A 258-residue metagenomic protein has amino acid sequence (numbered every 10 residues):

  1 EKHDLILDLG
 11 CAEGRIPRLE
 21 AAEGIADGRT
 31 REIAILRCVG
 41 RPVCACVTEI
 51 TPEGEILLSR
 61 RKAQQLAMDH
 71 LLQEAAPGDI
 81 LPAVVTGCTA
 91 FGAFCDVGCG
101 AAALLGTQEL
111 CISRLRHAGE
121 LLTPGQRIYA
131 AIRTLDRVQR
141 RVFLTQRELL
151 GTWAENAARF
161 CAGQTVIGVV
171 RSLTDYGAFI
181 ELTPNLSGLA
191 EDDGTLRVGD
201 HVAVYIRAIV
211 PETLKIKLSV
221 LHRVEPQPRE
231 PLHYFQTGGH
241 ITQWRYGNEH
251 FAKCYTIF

Functional and structural regions predicted by a protein language model:
E1-I6, T30-E32, R37-I56, P82 (+5 more regions): OB-fold/S1-family RNA-binding modules
I6-G10, R15-L19, L57-R61, F94-G98 (+5 more regions): Short, acidic/hydrophobic/Gly-rich beta-strand patch recurrent on exposed beta strands that often constitutes part
E13-R37, Q65-P77, A102-P124, G151-A154 (+1 more regions): A cross-kingdom feature marking solvent-exposed beta-strand/loop segments within repeated, beta-rich binding/scaffold
R15-I16, C44, E49-A76, I80-C111: Intrinsically disordered, low-complexity linker/loop segments enriched in Gly/Pro and charged/polar residues
E23, Q65, G92, I112 (+8 more regions): A broad, structure-centric signal for solvent-exposed, well-ordered loop/edge residues that line or flank functional
H70-L71, E155-A157, L218, R229-P231: Short, charged, solvent-exposed linker or helix-capping segments at domain edges/interfaces that act as flexible hinges
P77-L105, S113-R114, Y129, T134-D136 (+2 more regions): Surface-exposed interaction/gating patches
